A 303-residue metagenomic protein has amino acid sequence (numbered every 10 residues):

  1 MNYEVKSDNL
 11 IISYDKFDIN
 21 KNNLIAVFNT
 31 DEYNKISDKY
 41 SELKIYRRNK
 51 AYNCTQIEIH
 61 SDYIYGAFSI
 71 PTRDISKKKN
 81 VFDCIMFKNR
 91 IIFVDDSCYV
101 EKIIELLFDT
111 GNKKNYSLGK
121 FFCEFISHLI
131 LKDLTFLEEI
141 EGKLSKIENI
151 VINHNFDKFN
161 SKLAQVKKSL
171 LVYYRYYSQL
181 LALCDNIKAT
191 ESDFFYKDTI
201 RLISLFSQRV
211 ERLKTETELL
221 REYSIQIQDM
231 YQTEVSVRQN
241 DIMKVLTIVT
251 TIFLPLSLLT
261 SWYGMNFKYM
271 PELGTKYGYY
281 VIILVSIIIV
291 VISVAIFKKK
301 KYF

Functional and structural regions predicted by a protein language model:
M1-N112, Q179, L183-F195, K300-Y302: Helix-boundary and N-terminal cytosolic regulatory elements
I36, N89, I140, Y177 (+2 more regions): Residue-level signature of catalytic and energy-coupling elements of molecular machines, predominantly ATP/GTP-dependent
R47, I85-F93, L131-K132, K168-S178 (+2 more regions): Alpha-helical transmembrane segments of integral membrane proteins, especially early/N-terminal helices
K77-D157: Switch/coupling subdomain of P-loop NTPase systems
G111-N115, N186-I203, R221-S236: Hydrophobic alpha-helical transmembrane segments
F121-H128, K132-T135, E139, K146 (+6 more regions): Charged, amphipathic alpha-helical oligomerization/scaffolding segments
N160-K214: Structured inter-helical modules in multipass membrane proteins
E211-F303: Hydrophobic alpha-helical transmembrane segments and their immediately adjacent juxtamembrane loops
